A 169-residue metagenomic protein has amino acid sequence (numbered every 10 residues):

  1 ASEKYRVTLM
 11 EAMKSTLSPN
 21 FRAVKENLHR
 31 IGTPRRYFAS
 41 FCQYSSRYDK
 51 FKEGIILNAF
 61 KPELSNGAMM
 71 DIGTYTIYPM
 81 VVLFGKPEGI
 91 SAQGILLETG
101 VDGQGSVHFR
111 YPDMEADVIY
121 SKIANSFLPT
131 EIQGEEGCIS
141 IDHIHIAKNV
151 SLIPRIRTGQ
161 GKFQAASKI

Functional and structural regions predicted by a protein language model:
A1-M13: Beta-strand-loop-alpha-helix segment that lines the small-molecule cofactor/substrate pocket of alpha/beta enzymes
S2, K25-N27, I156: Short low-complexity, flexible loop/linker segments enriched in glycine and/or proline with clustered acidic
M13-T16, F41, L96, K122-A124: Structured beta->alpha junctions
L17-I90: Predominantly a Rossmann-like dinucleotide-binding segment in NAD(P)-dependent oxidoreductases
F21-A23, R47-K52, G103, T130 (+2 more regions): Short aromatic-enriched loop/helix-cap "lid" or pocket-rim segments at secondary-structure transitions that line
I56, Q133-I169: C-terminal glycine/acidic-rich active-site capping loop/insertion
T76-K148: Contiguous beta-strand/loop segments that form the cofactor/metal-binding neighborhood of enzyme cores
